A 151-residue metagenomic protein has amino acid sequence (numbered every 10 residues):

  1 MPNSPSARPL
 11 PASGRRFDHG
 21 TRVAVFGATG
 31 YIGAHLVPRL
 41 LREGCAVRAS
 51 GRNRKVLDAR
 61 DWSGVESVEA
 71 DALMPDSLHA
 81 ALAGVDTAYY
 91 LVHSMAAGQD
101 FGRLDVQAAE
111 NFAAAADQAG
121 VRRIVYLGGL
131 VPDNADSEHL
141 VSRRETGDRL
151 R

Functional and structural regions predicted by a protein language model:
M1-P9: Glycine/serine-rich phosphate-binding loop and adjoining beta1-alpha1 elements at the start of nucleotide-handling
P11-C45: N-terminal Rossmann NAD(P)H-binding glycine-rich loop of SDR-like oxidoreductase domains
V23-V25, A88, I124: Conserved hydrophobic beta-strands of the Rossmann-like cofactor-binding core in SDR/related NAD(P)H-dependent
A28, R52, G129: Cofactor-binding loop segments of dinucleotide-utilizing enzymes, especially the Rossmann-like FAD- and NAD(P)+-binding
H35-R39, A115, R149: Rossmann-fold NAD(P)-dependent oxidoreductase module
R48: Conserved beta-strand positions in the Rossmann-like core of class I SAM-dependent methyltransferases
K55-V121, G129-D136: NAD(P)H-binding glycine-rich loop region in Rossmannoid oxidoreductase-like domains and their noncatalytic homologs
A135-R151: Active-site Tyr-X1-5-Lys
